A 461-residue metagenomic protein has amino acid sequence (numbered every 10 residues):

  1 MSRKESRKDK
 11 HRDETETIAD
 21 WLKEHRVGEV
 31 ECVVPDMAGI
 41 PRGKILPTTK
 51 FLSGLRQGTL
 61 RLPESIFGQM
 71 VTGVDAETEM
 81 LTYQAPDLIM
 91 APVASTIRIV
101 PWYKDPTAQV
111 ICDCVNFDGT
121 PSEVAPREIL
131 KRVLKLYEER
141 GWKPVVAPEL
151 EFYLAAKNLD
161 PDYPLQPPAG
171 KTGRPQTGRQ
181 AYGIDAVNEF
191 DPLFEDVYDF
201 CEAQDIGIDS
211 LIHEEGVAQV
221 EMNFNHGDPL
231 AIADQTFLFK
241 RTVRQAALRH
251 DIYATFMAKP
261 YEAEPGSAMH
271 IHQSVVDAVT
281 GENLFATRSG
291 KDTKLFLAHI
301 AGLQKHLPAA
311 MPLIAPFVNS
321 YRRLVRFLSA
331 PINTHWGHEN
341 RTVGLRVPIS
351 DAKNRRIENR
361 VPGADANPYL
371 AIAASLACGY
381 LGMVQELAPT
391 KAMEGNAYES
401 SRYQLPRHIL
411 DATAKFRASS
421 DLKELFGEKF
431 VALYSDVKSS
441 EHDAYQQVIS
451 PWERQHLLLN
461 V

Functional and structural regions predicted by a protein language model:
M1-I208, I232, S401-V461: ATP/Mg2+-dependent ligation/transfer catalytic cores
S2-E5, I18, L238, Q245-A246 (+2 more regions): Catalytic-core signal marking the mid-to-C-terminal active-site face
I99-P106, P144, L211-E215, E264 (+2 more regions): Short glycine/proline-enriched loop/turn "hinge" motifs that connect secondary-structure elements and lie
V110-N116, V220-H226, Q273, N359: Short, hydrophobic beta-strand segments
V145-Y153, A169-I184, Q204-N223, A254-H270 (+1 more regions): Core alpha/beta catalytic barrel or barrel-like domain that forms the active/cofactor pocket in diverse metabolic
Y163-T172, M269-D277, T334-W336, V343-I349: Short beta-strand elements
A181, A186-F190, F194-I208, M222-P229 (+2 more regions): Accessory "access/gating" subregions that flank catalytic or transport cores
H226-L238, Y261-E262: Active-site neighborhood of thiol-dependent amide/isopeptide-bond enzymes
